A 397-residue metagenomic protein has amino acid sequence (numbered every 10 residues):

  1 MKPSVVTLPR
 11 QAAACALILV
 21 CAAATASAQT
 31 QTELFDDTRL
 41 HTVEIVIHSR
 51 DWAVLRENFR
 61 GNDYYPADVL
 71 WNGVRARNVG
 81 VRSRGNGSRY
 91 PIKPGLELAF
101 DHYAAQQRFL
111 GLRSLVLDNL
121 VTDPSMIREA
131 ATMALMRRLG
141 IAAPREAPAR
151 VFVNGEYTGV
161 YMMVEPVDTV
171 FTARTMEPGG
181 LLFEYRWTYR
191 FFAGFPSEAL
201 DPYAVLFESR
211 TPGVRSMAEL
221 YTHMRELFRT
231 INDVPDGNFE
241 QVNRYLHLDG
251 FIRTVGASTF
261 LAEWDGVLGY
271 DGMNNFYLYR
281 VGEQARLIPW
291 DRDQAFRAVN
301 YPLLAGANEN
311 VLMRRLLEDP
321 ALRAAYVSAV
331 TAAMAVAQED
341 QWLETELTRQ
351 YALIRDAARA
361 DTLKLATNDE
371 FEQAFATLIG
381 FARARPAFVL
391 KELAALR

Functional and structural regions predicted by a protein language model:
K2-C15: Bacterial N-terminal signal peptides that target proteins for export
L8, A26-A28: Intrinsic low-complexity/disordered segments
A12, I18, F276-Y277: Mature extracytoplasmic/luminal segments of secretory-pathway proteins
C15-A16, A26: Cleavable N-terminal signal peptides
I18-L19, A257: Hydrophobic alpha-helical membrane-embedded or membrane-associated segments
C21-T25: N-terminal signal peptide c-region/cleavage motif recognized by signal peptidases
A28-R397: Phosphate/dinucleotide-binding and metal-coordinating scaffold of catalytic cores in nucleotide-dependent enzymes
